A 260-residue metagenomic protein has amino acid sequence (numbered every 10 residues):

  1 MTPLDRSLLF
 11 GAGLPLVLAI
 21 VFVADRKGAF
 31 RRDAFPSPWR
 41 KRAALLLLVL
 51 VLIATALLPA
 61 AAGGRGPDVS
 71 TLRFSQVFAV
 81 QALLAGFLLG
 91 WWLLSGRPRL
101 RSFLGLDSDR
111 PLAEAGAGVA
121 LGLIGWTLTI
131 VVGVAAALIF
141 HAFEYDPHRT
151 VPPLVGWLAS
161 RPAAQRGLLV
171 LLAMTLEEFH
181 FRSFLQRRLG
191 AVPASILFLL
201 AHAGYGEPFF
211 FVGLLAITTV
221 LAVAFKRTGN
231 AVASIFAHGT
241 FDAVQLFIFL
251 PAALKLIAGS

Functional and structural regions predicted by a protein language model:
M1-G105, L112-A113, L246-S260: N-terminal, membrane-interfacial amphipathic/helix-forming hydrophobic leader that caps and precedes the first
S7, G11-F22, W126-V134, F143-S260: Transmembrane helix-loop-helix hairpins at the membrane interface of multi-pass integral membrane proteins
A61-A79, L94-A173, K255-S260: Juxtamembrane helix-loop-helix connectors linking adjacent transmembrane helices in multi-pass membrane enzymes
